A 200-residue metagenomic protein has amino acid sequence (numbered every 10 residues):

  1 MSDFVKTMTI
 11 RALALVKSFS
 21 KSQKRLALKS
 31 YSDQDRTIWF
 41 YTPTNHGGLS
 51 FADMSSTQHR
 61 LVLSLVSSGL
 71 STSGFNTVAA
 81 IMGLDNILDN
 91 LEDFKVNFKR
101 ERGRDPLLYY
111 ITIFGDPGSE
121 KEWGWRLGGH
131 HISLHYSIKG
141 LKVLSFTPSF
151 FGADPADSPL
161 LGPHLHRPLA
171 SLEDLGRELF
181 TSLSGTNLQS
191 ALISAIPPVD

Functional and structural regions predicted by a protein language model:
M1-S18: N-terminal module-boundary/linker segments of secreted carbohydrate-active enzymes
S2, Q34-D200: Acidic/His-rich structured neighborhood in mature extracellular/periplasmic domains
V16-K21, H131-S133: Short, mixed-charge, low-aromatic patches
S18-S30: N-terminal regions that are enriched for targeting/export leaders and immediately downstream pro/stem segments
